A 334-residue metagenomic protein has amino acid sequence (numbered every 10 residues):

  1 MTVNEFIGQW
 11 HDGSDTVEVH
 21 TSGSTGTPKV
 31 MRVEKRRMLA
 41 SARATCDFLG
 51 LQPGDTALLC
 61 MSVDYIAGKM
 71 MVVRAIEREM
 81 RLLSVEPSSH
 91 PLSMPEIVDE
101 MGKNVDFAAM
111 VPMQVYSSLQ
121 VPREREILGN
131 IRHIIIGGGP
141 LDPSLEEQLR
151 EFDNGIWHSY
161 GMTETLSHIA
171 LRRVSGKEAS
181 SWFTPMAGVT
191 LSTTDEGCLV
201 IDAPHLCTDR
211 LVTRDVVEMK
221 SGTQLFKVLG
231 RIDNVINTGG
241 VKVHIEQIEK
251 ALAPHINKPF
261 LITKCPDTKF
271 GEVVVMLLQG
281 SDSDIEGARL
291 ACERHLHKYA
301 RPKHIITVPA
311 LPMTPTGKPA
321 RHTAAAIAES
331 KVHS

Functional and structural regions predicted by a protein language model:
V3-H20: Conserved pre-ATP/AMP-binding loop-to-beta segment of ANL
T16-R43, G50-Q52: Conserved AMP-binding A3 loop
K35-A40, T56-S117: AMP-binding/adenylate-forming
Q120-G176: Gly/Ser/Thr-rich phosphate-binding loop
N154-E196, L206-R210: Conserved ATP-binding loop and adjacent catalytic segment of the adenylate-forming AMP-binding
T190-E218, Q224-L225, Q279: AMP-binding/adenylate-forming core of the ANL superfamily
R214-A300: AMP-binding/adenylate-forming catalytic core of the ANL superfamily
V275-Q279, A291-S334: Conserved C-terminal "lid"/linker of ANL adenylate-forming enzymes
